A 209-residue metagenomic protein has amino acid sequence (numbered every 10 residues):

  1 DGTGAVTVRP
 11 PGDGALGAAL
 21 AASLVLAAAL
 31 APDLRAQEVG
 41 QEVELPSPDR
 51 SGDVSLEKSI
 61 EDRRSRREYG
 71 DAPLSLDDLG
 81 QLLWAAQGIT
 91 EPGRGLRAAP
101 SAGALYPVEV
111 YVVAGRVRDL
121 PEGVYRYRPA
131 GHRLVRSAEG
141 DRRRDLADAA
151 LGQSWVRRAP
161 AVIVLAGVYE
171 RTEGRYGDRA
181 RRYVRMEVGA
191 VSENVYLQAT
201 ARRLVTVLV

Functional and structural regions predicted by a protein language model:
D1-V6, R203: Short intrinsically disordered, low-complexity coil segments enriched in acidic
G4-L20: Bacterial N-terminal signal peptides that target proteins for export
A5-T7, L24, E38: Detector for intrinsically disordered, low-structure N-terminal pre-sequences
G17-A29: Bacterial N-terminal signal peptides
L34-A159: N-terminal amphipathic, basic helical "cap/leader" segment at the start of enzyme domains
R63, L82, V110, A161-T172 (+1 more regions): Small-aliphatic-rich amphipathic alpha-helix that forms the alpha element of a beta-alpha
